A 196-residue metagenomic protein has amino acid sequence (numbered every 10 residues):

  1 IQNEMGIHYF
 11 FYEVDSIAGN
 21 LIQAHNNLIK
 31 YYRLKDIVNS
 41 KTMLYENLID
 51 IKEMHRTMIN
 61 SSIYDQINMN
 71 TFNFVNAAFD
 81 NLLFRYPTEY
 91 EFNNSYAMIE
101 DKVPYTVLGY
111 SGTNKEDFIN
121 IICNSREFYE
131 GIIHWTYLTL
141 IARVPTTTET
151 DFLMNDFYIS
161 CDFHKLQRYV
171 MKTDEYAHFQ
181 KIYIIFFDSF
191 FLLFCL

Functional and structural regions predicted by a protein language model:
I1-F187, L196: Composition-driven recognition of low-complexity segments enriched in small/aliphatic/hydroxylated residues
